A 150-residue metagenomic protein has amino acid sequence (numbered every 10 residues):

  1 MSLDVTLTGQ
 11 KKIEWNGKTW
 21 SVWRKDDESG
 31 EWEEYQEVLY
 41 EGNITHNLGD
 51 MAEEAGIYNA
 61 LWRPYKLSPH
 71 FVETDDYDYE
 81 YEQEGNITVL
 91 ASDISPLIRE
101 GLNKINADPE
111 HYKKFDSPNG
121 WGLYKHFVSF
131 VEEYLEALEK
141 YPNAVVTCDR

Functional and structural regions predicted by a protein language model:
M1-R150: Acidic (Asp/Glu-rich) sequence patches and key acidic residues that form negatively charged surfaces used
